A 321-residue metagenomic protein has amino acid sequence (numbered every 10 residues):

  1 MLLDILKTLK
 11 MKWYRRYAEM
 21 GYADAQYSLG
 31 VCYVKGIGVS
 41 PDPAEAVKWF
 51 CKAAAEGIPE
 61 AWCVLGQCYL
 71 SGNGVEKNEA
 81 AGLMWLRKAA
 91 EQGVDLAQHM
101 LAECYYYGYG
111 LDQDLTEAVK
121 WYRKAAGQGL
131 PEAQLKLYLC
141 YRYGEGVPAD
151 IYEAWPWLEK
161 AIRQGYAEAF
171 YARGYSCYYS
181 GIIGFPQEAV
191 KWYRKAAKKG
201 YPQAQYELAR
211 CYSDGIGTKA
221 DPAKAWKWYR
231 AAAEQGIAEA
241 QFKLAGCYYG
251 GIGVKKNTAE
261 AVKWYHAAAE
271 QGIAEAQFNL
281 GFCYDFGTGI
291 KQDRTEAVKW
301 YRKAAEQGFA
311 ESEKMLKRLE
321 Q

Functional and structural regions predicted by a protein language model:
L2-L6, E306-Q321: Terminal, low-structured helical/coil segments at or just beyond the last alpha-helical repeat
Y17, K52-A53, K88-A89, K124-A125 (+5 more regions): Canonical positions in the second alpha-helix
E19-Y22, K35-I37, D42, A55-P59 (+20 more regions): Short helix-capping/linker turns of helical repeat alpha-solenoids
S28-K35, C63-S71, V75, M100-Y107 (+6 more regions): Hydrophobic face of amphipathic alpha-helices that form TPR/SEL1-like repeat modules and related alpha-solenoid
Y152, A161, Y193, D293-A310: TPR/TPR-like (Sel1-like) alpha-helical repeat modules
